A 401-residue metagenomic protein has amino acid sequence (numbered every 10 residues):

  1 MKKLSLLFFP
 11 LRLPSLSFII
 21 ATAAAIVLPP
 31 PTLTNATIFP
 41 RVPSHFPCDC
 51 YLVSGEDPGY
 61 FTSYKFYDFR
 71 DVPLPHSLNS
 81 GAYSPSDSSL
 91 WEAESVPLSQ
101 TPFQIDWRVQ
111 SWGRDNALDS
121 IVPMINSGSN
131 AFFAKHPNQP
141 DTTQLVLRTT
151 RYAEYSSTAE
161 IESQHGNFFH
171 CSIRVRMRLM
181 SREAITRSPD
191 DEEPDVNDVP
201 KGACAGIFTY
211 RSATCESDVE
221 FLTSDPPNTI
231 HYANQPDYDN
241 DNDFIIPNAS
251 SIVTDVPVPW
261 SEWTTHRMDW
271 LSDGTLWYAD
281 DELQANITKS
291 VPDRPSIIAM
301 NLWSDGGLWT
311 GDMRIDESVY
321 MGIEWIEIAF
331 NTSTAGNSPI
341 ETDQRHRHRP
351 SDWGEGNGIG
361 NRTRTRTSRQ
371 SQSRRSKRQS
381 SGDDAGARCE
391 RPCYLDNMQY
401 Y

Functional and structural regions predicted by a protein language model:
M1-P29: Fungal secretory targeting signals
A24-D195, I328-Y401: Low-complexity, Ser/Thr/Pro/Gly-rich disordered linker/stalk regions
I173-V175, E262-W270, T275-W277: Short tryptophan-centered beta-strand motifs in secreted/extracellular beta-sheet-rich domains of glycan-recognition
I185-A213: Aromatic-rich beta-strand patches that line glycan-recognition/binding surfaces of extracellular proteins
G202-Y238: Glycan-recognition/cleft segments
Y238-W263: Short, aromatic/His-centered strand-loop micro-motif at the edge of beta-sheets
Y278-E282: Short strand-turn-strand beta-turns centered on an Asx-Gly dipeptide
S290-M321: Flexible glycan-contacting loops in extracellular carbohydrate-active proteins
